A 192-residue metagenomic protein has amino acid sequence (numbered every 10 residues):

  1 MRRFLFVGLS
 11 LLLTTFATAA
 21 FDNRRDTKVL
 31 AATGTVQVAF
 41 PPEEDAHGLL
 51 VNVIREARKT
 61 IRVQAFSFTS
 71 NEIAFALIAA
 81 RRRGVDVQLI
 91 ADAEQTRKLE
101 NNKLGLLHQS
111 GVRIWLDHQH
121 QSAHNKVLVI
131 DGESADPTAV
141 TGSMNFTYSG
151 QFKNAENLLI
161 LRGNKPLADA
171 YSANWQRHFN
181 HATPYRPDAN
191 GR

Functional and structural regions predicted by a protein language model:
M1-F4: Positively charged n-region of N-terminal signal peptides that target proteins for export
V7-T15: Bacterial N-terminal signal peptides
A17, V51-E56, L128: Feature marking well-ordered beta-strand scaffolds used for ligand recognition
D22-P42: Short N-terminal segments immediately surrounding and downstream of signal-peptide cleavage
D26-T27, D131, A135-R192: Signature of lipid phosphatidyltransferase scaffolds
Q37-A39, R62-A65, Q88-D92, W115-L116 (+3 more regions): Structural recognition of the beta-strand scaffold that forms the well-ordered cores of secreted hydrolase catalytic
N52, E56-W115: Primarily the HKD phosphodiesterase
S67-N71, A93-R97, Q119-S122, S134 (+2 more regions): Solvent-exposed loop/turn segments at secondary-structure junctions within structured extracellular/periplasmic domains
